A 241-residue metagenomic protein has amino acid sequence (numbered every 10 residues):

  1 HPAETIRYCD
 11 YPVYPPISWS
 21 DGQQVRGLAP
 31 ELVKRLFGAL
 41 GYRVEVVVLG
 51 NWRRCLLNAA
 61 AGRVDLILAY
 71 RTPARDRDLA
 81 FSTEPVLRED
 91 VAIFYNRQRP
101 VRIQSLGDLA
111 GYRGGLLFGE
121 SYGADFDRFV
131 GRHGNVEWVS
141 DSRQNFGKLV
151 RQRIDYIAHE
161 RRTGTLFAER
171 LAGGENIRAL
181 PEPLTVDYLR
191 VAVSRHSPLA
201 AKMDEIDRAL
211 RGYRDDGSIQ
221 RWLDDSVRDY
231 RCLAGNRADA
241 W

Functional and structural regions predicted by a protein language model:
P2-D78: Extracytoplasmic small-molecule ligand-binding "clamshell" domains of the periplasmic binding protein/Venus flytrap
I6-P12, S82-Q104, F118, V191-S194: Hydrophobic/proline-rich hinge and linker segments of small-molecule sensing/allosteric domains, predominantly
Y11-V13, R88-A92, L171-D207, Y230-W241: Periplasmic-binding protein-like
P12-P15, R26-R35, N96-R132, E137 (+2 more regions): Bilobed "Venus flytrap"/periplasmic-binding protein-like clamshell domains and structurally analogous long
G27-A39, R99, G107, Y112 (+2 more regions): Extended ligand-binding regions for polar small-molecule ligands
R43, S121-E137, E175, L210-W241: Ligand-binding clefts/hinges and TM-proximal coupling segments of bilobed small-molecule sensing domains
E45-L57, E137-R151: Short helix-initiation/N-cap motifs at beta->coil->alpha
R53, A60, A69-D78, D155-N176 (+1 more regions): A ligand-binding cleft/hinge motif common to bilobed small-molecule-binding domains
